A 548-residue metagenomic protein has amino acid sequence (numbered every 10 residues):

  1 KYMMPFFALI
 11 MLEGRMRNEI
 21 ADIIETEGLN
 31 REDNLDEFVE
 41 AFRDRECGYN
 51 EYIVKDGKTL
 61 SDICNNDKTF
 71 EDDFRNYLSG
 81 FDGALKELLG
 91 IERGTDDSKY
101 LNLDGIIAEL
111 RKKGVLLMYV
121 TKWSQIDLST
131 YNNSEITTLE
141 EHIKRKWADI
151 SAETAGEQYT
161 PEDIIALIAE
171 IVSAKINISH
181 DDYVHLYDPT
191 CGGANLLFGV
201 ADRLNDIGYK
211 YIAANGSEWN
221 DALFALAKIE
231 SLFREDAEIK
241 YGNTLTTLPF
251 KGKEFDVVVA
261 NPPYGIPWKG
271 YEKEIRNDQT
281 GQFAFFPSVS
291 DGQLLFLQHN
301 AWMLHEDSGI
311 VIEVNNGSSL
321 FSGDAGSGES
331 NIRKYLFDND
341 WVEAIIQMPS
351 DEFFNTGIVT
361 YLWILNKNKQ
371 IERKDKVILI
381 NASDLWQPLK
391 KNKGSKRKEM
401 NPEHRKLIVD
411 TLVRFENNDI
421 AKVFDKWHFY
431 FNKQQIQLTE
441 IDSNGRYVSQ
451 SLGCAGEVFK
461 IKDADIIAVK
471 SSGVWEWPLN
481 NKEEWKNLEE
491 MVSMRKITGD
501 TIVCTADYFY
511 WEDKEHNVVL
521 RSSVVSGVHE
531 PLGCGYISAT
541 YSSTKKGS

Functional and structural regions predicted by a protein language model:
K1, H180, K251-G252, N355-I358: Short glycine/proline-enriched turns and hinge-like loops at secondary-structure junctions
K1-I176, I239-P249, Q347-S350, K374-N381 (+1 more regions): Non-catalytic, mostly N-terminal accessory regions of nucleic-acid modification and defense proteins
M3-M11, S288-L365: Conserved Class I SAM-dependent methyltransferase catalytic core
L29, I332, W341-V342, F353-R414: C-terminal, active-site-flanking charged/polar segments
S129, T190, G216-E218, V257 (+5 more regions): Hydrophobic alpha-helical scaffolding
S134, D181, G309-I310: Alpha-helix N-cap and coil->helix boundary residues
K144-R145, G265, D384-L385: Short connector loops/turns at beta-strand edges and beta->alpha or beta->beta junctions
A155-A260, G265-E274, T280-F283, L294 (+7 more regions): Conserved S-adenosyl-L-methionine
